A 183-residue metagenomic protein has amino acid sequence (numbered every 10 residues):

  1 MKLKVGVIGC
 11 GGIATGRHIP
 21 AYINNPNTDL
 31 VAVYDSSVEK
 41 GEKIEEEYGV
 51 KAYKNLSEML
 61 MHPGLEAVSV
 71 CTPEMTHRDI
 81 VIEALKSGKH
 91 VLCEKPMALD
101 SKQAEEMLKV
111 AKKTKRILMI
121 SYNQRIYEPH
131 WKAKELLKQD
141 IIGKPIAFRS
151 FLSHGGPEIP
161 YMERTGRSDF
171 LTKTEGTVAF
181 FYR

Functional and structural regions predicted by a protein language model:
M1-Y48: N-terminal Rossmann-like dinucleotide-binding module
N25, H62-P63, Y127: Acidic-histidine catalytic/liganding microenvironments
N27, G64, I141-K144: Glycine-centered tight turns that cap/initiate beta-strands
A32, E66-A67, A147: Short, Asp-centered acidic motifs that coordinate Mg2+ and/or phosphate in catalytic or ligand-binding sites
V50-V110: Beta-loop-alpha module in the N-terminal Rossmann-like domain of NAD(P)-dependent dehydrogenases, especially those
E106-N123, G143-F148: Rossmann-fold dehydrogenase core element
Q124-R183: Predominantly a Rossmann-like dinucleotide-binding segment in NAD(P)-dependent oxidoreductases
